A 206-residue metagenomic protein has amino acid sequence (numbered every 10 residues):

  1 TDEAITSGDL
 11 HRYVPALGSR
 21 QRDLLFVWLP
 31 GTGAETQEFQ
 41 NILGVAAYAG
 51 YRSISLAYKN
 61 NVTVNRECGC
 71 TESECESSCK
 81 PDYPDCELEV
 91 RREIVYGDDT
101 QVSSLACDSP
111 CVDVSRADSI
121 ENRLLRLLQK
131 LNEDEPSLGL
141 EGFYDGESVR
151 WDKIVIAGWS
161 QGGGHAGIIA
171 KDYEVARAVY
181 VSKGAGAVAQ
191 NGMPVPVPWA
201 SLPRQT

Functional and structural regions predicted by a protein language model:
L10-S19, A176-T206: The feature captures the conserved acid-bearing segment of alpha/beta-hydrolase catalytic domains
R22-G31: Short beta-strand element of the alpha/beta-hydrolase
G33-E35: Serine-hydrolase catalytic-loop signature spanning alpha/beta hydrolases and amidase-signature enzymes
E38-L56: Short amphipathic alpha-helix adjacent to the substrate-entry channel of hydrolases
A57-V62, G184: Short beta-to-alpha linker loops that shape the active-site pocket of alpha/beta-hydrolase fold enzymes
S77-S148: Alpha/beta-hydrolase active-site loop
V155-A166: Gly/Ala-rich beta-loop-alpha elbow adjacent to hydrolase catalytic centers
I168-R177: Conserved hydrolase catalytic core segment
